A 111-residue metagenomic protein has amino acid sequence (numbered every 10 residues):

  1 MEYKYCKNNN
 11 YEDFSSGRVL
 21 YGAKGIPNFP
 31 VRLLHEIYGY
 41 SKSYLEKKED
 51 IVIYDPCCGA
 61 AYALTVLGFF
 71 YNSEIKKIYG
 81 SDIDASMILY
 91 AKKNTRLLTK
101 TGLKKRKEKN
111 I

Functional and structural regions predicted by a protein language model:
M1-I111: Class I S-adenosyl-L-methionine-dependent methyltransferase catalytic core
